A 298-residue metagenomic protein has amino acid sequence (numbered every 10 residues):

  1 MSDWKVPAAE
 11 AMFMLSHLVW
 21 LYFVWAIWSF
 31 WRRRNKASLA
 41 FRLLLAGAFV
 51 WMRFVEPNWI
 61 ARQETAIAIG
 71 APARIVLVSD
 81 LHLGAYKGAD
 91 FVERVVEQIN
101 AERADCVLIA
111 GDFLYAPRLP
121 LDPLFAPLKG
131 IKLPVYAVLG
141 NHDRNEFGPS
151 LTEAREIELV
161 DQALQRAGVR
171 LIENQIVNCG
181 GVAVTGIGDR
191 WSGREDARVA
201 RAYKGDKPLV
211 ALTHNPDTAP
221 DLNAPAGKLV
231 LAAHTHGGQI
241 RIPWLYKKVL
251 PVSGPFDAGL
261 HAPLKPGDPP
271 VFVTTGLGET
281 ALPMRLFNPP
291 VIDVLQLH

Functional and structural regions predicted by a protein language model:
M1-A61: Non-catalytic terminal accessory segments
F13-S16, W20-F23, A61-A66, R201-P220 (+3 more regions): Extended recognition/assembly regions associated with phosphoester-bond processing machinery
A66-V76, V169, I176-T185, G205-D206 (+1 more regions): Beta-strand-turn-beta hairpins that frame and shape the catalytic cleft of phosphate-ester-processing enzymes
A71-R170: Membrane-embedded segments
L77-S79, C106-D112, P134-N141, I172-N174 (+3 more regions): Active-site neighborhood of phospho(di)ester-bond hydrolases with catalytic His/Asp-centered motifs
L83, F113-A116, N141-N145, V177 (+4 more regions): Solvent-exposed loop/turn segments at secondary-structure junctions within structured extracellular/periplasmic domains
F147-V169, E173-I176, G180-T213, A219-D221 (+2 more regions): Binuclear metal-dependent hydrolase catalytic cores centered on His/Asp/Glu-rich metal-binding motifs
P216-Q296: Conserved beta-sheet core of the metallophosphoesterase superfamily
